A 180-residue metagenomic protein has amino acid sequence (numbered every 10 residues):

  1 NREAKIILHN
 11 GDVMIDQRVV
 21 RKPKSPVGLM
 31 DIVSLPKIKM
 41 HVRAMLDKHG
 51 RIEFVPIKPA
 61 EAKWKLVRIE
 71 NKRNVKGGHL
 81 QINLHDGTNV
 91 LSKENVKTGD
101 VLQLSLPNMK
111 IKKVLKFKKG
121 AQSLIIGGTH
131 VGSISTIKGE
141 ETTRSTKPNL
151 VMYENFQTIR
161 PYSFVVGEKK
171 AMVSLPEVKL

Functional and structural regions predicted by a protein language model:
N1-L180: Ferredoxin-like alpha/beta domains used as RNA- or RNAP-binding modules
